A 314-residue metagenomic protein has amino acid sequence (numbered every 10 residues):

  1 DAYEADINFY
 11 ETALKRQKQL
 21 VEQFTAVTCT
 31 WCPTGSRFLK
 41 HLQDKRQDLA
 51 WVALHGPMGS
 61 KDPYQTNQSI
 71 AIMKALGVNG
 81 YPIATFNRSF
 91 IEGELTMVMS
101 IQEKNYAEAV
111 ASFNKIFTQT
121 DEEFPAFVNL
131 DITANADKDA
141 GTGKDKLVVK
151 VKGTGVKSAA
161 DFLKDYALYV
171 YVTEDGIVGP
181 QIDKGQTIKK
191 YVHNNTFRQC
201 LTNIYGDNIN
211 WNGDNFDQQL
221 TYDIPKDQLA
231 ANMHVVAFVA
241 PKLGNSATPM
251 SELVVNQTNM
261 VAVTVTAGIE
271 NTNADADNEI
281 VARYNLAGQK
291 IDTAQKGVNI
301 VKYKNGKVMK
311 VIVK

Functional and structural regions predicted by a protein language model:
Y3-Q17, D175, N256-K290: Residue-level detector of functionally pivotal "anchor" positions at catalytic/ligand-binding pockets or at interdomain
Y10-L54: Local sequence-structure signature of Cys/Sec-based thiol-disulfide redox active-site neighborhoods
C29, A84, T266-T272, G288 (+2 more regions): Terminal processing/anchoring signals of secreted or surface-associated proteins and related intramolecular
A53-V265: Short, conserved sequence motifs used for protein processing/export or organelle targeting and for catalysis
A231, Q295-N299: A glycine-anchored, Pro-Gly-centered beta-turn/N-cap motif
V298-K314: C-terminal tail/sorting-segment detector
